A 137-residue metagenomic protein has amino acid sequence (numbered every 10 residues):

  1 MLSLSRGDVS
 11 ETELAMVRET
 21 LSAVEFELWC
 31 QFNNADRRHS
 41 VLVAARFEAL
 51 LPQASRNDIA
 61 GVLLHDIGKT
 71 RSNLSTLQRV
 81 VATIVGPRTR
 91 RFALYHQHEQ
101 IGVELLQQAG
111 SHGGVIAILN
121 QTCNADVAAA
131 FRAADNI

Functional and structural regions predicted by a protein language model:
M1-E27: Non-catalytic interface/linker regions that flank or bridge core catalytic/transmembrane domains
F26-I137: Divalent metal-dependent catalytic cores for phosphoryl transfer on phosphate-bearing substrates
